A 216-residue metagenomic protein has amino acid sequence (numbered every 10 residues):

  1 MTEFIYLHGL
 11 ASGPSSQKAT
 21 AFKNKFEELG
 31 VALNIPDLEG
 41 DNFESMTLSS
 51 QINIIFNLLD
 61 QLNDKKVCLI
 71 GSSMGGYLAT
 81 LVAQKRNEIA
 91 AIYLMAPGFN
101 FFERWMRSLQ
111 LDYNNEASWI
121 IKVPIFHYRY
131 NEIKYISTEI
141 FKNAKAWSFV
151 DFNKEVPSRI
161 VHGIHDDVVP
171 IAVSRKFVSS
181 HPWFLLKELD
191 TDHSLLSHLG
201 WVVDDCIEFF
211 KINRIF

Functional and structural regions predicted by a protein language model:
T2-L38: Short, surface-exposed "cap/lid" segments of acyl-processing enzymes
L10, D37-N42, G98, D192: Short beta-to-alpha linker loops that shape the active-site pocket of alpha/beta-hydrolase fold enzymes
S16-K23, S49, I171-R175: Short, surface-exposed alpha-helical segments at coil->helix boundaries
F26, V82-R86: Aromatic pocket-lining residues of Rossmann-like dinucleotide-binding sites
F43-Q61: Alpha/beta-hydrolase active-site loop
N63-K65, E155-V156: Active-site acidic short loop of glycosyltransferases
I70-A79: Gly/Ala-rich beta-loop-alpha elbow adjacent to hydrolase catalytic centers
I89-S180, F184-F216: The alpha/beta-hydrolase serine catalytic core
